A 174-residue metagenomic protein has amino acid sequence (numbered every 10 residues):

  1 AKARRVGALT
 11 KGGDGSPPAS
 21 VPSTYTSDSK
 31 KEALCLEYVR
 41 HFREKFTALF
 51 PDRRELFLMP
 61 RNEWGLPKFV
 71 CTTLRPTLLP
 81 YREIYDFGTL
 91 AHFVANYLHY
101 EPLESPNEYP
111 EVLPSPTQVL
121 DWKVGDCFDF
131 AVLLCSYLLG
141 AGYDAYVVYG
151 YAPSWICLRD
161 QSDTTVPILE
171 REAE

Functional and structural regions predicted by a protein language model:
A1-S29: Intrinsically disordered, low-structural-confidence terminal and linker regions
A8-K11, S23, L36, R40 (+2 more regions): Intrinsically disordered, low-complexity segments used for protein-protein interactions
G12, S20, D121-V124, F128-S136 (+1 more regions): His-Asp-centered catalytic microenvironments across diverse enzyme cores, prominently the transglutaminase-like
S16-P17, V21, L66, S115 (+1 more regions): Intrinsic-disorder/low-complexity coil detector
S27-D28, D52, L169: Serine/threonine-rich low-complexity intrinsically disordered regions
L36-D126, C135, A152-R159: Secondary-structure boundary elements
